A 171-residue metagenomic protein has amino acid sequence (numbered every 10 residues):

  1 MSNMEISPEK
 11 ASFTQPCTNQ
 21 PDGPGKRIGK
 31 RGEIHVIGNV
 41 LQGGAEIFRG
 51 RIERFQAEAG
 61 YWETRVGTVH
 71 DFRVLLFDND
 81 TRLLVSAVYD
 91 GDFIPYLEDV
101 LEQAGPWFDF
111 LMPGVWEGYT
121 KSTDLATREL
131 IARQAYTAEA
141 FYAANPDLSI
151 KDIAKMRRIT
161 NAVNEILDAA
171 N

Functional and structural regions predicted by a protein language model:
S2-R82, V88-P95, E102, K121-N171: Short S/T/G/P-rich N-terminal loop/turn motif that feeds into the first structured element of a domain
G105-K121: Conserved short beta-strand edge segments in small beta-sheet-based binding/regulatory domains
